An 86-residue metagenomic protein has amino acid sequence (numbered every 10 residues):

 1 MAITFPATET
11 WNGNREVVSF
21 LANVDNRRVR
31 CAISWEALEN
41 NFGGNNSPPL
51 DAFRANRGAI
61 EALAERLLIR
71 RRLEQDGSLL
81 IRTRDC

Functional and structural regions predicted by a protein language model:
M1-L21: Short, charged/polar N-terminal "headpieces" of proteins
A2-T4, T10, A37, N41 (+1 more regions): Residue-level preference for alpha-helix termini and adjacent loops
T4, G44-C86: Acidic, low-complexity intrinsically disordered segments
G13, N26, L73-E74: A generic structural signal for short, non-catalytic loop/turn and secondary-structure boundary residues
V17-F42: A short, structured beta-strand/loop element
